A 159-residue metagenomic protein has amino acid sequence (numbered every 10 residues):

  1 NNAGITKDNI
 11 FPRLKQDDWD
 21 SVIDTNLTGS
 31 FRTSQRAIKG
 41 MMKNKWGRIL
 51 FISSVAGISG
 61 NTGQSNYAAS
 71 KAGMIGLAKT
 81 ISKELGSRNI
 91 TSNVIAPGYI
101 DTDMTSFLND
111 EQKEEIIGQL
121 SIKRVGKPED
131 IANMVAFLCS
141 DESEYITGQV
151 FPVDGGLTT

Functional and structural regions predicted by a protein language model:
I10-F11, K15-I23, I116: Substrate-binding pocket helix/loop in short-chain dehydrogenase/reductase
P12, S59-S65, S87-R88, K123 (+1 more regions): Active-site loop immediately N-terminal to the catalytic Tyr-X3-Lys motif of short-chain dehydrogenase/reductase
L14, G60-A68, T80, L108: Active-site loop-to-helix junction immediately N-terminal to the catalytic Tyr of the SDR YXXXK motif in Rossmann-fold
S34, S70, A78: Active-site helix of classical SDR
K39, K83-S87, E144: Alpha-helical segment proximal to the catalytic Tyr-Lys
S54: Residue(s) in the substrate-gating loop at a strand-loop-helix junction that position the organic substrate next
V94, I117-E142, I146, G155: C-terminal helical subdomain
